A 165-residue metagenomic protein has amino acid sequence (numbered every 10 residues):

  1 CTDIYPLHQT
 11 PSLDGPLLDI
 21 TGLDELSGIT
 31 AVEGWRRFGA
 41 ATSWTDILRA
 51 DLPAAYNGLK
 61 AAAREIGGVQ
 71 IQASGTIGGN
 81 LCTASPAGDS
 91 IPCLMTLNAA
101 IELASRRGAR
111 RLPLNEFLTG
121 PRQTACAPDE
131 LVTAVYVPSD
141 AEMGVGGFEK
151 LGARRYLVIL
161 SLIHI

Functional and structural regions predicted by a protein language model:
T2-H164: C-terminal structural segment of proteins
